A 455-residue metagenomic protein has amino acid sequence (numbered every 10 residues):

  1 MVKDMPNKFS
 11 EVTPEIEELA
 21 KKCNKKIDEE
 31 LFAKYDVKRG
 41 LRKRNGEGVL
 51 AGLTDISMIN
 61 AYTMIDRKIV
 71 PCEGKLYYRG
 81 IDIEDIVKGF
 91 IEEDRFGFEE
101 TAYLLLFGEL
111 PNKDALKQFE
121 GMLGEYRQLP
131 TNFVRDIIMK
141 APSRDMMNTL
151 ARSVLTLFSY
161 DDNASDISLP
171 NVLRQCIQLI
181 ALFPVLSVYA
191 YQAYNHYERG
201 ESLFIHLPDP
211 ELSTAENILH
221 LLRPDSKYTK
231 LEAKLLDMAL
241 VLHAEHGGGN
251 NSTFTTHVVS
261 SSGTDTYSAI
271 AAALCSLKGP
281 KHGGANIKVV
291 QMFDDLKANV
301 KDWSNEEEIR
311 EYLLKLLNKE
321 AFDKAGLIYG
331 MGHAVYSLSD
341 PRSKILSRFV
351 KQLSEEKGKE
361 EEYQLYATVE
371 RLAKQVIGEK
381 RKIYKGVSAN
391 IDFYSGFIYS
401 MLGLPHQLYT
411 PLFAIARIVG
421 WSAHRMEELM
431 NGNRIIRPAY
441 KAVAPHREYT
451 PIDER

Functional and structural regions predicted by a protein language model:
V2-R455: Non-transmembrane, aqueous-exposed alpha-helical and coiled segments at domain scale
